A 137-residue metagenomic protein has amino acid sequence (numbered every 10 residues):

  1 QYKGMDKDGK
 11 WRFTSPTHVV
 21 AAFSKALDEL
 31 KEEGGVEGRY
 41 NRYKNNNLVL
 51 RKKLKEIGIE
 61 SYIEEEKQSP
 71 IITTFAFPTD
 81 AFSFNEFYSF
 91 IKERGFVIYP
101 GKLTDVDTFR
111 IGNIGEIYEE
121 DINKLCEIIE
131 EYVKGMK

Functional and structural regions predicted by a protein language model:
Q1-K52: Active-site C-terminal subdomain of aminotransferase-like
K7, S69-T73, D107-R110: Short amphipathic alpha-helical segments
E33-R42, G58-E65, P100-L103, K137: Flexible, glycine/charged-enriched surface loops at secondary-structure junctions
L54-E60, K92-I98: Short amphipathic beta-strand starts and helix->beta connectors
E60-F90: Conserved PLP-binding catalytic core of the aspartate aminotransferase-like
N85-E93, K124-E130: Short amphipathic alpha-helices in soluble, non-transmembrane regions that often serve as interface/regulatory elements
R94-R110: Conserved PLP cofactor-binding pocket of PLP-dependent enzymes
T108-K137: PLP-dependent enzyme catalytic core of the Aspartate aminotransferase-like
